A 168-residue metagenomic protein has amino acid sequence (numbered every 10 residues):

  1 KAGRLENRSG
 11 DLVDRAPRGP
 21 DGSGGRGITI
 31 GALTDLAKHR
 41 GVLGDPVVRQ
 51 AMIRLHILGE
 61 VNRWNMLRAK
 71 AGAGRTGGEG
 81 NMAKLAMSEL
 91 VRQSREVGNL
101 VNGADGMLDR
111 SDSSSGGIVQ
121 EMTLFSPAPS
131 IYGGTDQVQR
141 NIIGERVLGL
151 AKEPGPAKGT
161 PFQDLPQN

Functional and structural regions predicted by a protein language model:
A2-N168: Alpha-helical interface subdomain recognition
